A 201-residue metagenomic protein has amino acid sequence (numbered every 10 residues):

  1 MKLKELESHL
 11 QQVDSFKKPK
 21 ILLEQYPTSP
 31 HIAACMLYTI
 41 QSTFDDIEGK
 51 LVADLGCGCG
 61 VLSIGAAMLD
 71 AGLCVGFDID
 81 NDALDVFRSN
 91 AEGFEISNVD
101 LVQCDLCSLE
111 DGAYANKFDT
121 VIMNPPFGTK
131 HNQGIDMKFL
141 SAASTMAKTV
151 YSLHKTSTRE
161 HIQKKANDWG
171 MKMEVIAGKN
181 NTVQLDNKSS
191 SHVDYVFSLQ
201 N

Functional and structural regions predicted by a protein language model:
M1-N201: Class I S-adenosyl-L-methionine-dependent methyltransferase catalytic core
